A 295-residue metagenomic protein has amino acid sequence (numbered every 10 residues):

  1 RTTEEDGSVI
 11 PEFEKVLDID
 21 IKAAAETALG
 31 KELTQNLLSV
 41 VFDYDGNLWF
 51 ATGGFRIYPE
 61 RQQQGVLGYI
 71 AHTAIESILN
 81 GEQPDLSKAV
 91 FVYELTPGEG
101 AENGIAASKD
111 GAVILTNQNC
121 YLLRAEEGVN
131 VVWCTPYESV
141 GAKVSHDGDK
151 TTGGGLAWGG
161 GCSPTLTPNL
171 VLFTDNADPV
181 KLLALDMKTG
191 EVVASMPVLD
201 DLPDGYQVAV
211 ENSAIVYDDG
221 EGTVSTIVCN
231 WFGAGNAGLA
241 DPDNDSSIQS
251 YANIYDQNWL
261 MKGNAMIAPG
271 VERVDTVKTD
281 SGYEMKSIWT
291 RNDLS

Functional and structural regions predicted by a protein language model:
R1-N36, V41-S295: Extracytoplasmic/lumenal domain signature
